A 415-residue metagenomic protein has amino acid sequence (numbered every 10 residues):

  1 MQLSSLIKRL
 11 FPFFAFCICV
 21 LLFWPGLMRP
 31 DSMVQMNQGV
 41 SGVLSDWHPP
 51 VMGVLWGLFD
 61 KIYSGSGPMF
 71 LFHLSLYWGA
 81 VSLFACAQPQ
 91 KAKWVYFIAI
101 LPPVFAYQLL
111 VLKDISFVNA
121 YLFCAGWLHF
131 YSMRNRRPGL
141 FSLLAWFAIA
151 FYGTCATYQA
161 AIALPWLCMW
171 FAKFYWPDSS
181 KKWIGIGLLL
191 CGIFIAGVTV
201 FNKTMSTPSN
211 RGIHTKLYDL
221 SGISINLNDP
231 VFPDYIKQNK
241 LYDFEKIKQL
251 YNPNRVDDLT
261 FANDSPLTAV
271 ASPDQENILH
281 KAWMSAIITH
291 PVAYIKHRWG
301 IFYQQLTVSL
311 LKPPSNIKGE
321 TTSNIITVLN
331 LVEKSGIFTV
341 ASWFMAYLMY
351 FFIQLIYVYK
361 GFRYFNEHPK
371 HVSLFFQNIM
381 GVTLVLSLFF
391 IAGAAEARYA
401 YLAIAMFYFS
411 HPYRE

Functional and structural regions predicted by a protein language model:
F13, L74, K93-L110, W176-W183: Transmembrane and membrane-interface helices of multi-pass, inner-membrane envelope-modifying transferases
C17, F141-T157, L190-A196: Membrane-interface alpha helices of multi-pass inner-membrane proteins
L22-M36, V43-L55, F59, S64-G67 (+1 more regions): Extracytoplasmic catalytic/substrate-binding loops of multi-pass membrane glycan-assembly enzymes
Y63-P68, Y294-N378, V382: Membrane-interface anchor segments at the N-terminal boundary of transmembrane helices in multi-pass membrane enzymes
P68-K91, N119, F123: Transmembrane-helix motifs of polytopic, lipid-linked glycan transferases
L83, V118-R134, A148, W166-C168 (+1 more regions): Specific aromatic-rich, kink-prone transmembrane helix
L109-F117: Short acidic/glycine- and proline-prone juxtamembrane loop motifs at membrane-interface regions of multi-pass membrane
S206-E320: Membrane-proximal stem/loop segments at transmembrane-domain junctions that anchor or position
